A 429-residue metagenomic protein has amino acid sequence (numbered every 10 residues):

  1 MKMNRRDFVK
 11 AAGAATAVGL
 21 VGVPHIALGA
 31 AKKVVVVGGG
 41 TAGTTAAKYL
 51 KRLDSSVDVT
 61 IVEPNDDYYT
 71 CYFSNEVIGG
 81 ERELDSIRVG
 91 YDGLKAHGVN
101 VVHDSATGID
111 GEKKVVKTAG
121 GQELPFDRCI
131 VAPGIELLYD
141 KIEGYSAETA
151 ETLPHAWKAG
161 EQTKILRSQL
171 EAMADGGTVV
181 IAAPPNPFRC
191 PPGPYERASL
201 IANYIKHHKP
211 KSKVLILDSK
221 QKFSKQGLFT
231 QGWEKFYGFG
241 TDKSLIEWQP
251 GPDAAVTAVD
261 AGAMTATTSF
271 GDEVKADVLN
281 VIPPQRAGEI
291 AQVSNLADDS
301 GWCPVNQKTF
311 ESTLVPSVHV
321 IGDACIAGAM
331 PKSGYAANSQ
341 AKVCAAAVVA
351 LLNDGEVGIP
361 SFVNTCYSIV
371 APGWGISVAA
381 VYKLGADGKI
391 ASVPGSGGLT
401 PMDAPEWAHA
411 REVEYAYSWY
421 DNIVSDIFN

Functional and structural regions predicted by a protein language model:
M1-T16: N-terminal secretory signal peptides and thylakoid transit peptides that target proteins across membranes
A12, P133-G134, P283-P284: Glycine-rich, N-terminal phosphate-binding loop of Rossmann-like dinucleotide-binding domains
L28-N100, P185-G227, I427: Beta1-alpha1 glycine-rich phosphate/pyrophosphate-binding loop at the start of Rossmann-like nucleotide-binding domains
A96-G108, V116, L124, N203-S300 (+1 more regions): A Rossmann-like FAD-binding core segment of flavoenzymes
P133-H208: Glycine-rich dinucleotide-binding loop and its adjacent helix/turn
A147-M173, E273-S339, A350: FAD-site-proximal beta/loop scaffold in flavoenzymes
A337-F362: Internal hydrophobic alpha-helix adjacent to the cofactor/substrate pocket in enzyme cavities
A379-N429: C-terminal auxiliary extensions adjacent to catalytic cores
